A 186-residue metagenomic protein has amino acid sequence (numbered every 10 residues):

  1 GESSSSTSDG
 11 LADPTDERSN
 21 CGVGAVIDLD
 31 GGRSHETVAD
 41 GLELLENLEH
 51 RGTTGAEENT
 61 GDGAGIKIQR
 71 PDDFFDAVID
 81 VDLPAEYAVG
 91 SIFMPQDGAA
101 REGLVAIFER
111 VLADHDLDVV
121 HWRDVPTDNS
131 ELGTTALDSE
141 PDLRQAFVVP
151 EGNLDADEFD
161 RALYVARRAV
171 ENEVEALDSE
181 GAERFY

Functional and structural regions predicted by a protein language model:
G1-Y186: N-terminal segments that mediate ammonia production and transfer in glutamine-dependent amidotransferase systems
